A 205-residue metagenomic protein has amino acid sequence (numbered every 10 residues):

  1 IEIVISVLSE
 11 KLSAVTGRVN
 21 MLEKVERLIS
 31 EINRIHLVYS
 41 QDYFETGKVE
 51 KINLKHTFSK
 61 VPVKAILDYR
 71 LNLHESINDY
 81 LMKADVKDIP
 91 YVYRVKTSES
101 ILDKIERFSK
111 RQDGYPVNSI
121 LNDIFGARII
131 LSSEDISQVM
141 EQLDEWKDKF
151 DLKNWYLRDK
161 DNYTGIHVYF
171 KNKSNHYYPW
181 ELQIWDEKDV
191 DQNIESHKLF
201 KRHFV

Functional and structural regions predicted by a protein language model:
I1-I35, V92-S119, D151-K160, T164-N175 (+1 more regions): Phosphate-end processing signature that detects enzymes handling 5′-triphosphorylated RNA and polyphosphate
I1-V63, H176-V205: An acidic, glycine-/histidine-flanked metal-binding catalytic module
K11, Y80, K104, F108 (+2 more regions): Residues that form generic nucleotide/phosphate-binding pockets
E45-R111: Surface-exposed, low-hydrophobicity interaction/linker segments
G114-V205: Long beta-strand-rich cores associated with HINT superfamily self-processing modules
